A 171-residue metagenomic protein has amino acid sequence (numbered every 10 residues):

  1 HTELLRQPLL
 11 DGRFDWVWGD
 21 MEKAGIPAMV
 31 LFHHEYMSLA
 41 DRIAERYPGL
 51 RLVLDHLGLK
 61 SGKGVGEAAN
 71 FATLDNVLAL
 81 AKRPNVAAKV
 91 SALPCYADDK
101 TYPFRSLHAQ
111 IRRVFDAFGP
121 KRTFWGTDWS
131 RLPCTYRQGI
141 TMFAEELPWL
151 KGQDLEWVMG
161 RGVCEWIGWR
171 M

Functional and structural regions predicted by a protein language model:
H1-Q7: Structural motif corresponding to the early beta-alpha repeats
T2, L57, T127-W129: Active-site metal-binding loops of divalent metal-dependent hydrolases
L4, A97, E145: Short, flexible active-site loop motifs that bind/organize anionic cofactors or intermediates
P8-F124: Catalytic pocket-lining loop regions of alpha/beta-barrel enzymes, especially the amidohydrolase/enolase/GH5 lineages
P94-C95, W129-L132: Short Gly/Pro-enriched loop/turn and capping motifs at secondary-structure junctions
R112-R113, F118-F124, R131-M171: Mid-to-C-terminal alpha-helical segments outside catalytic/metal-binding sites
